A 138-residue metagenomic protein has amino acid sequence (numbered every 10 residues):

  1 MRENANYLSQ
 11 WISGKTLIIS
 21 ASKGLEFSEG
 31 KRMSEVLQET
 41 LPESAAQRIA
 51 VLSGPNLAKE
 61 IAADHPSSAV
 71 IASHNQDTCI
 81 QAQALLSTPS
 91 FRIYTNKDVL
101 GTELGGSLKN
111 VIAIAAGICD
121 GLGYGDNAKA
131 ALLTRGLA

Functional and structural regions predicted by a protein language model:
M1-P66, A82: Rossmann-like NAD(P)(H) cofactor-binding subdomain of soluble oxidoreductases
N4, W11, V36, T40-R48 (+1 more regions): Internal alpha-helical scaffold of NAD(P)-dependent oxidoreductase catalytic cores
